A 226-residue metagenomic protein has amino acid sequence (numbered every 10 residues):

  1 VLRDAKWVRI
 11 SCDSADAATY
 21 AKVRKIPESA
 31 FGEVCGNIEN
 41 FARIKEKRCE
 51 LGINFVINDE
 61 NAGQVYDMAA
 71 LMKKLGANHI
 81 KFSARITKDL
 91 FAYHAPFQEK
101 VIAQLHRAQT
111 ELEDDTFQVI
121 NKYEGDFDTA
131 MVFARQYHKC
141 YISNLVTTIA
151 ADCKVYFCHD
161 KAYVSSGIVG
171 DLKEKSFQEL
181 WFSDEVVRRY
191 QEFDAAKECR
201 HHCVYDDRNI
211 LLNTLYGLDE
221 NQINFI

Functional and structural regions predicted by a protein language model:
R3-K175, E179, L212-L215, I223-I226: Radical SAM enzyme [4Fe-4S]-AdoMet core and its adjacent flexible, acidic and glycine-rich loops/tails across
K161-I210: Membrane-interface junctions of multi-pass transporters
V186-V187, Y216-E220: Short intrinsically disordered coil segments
